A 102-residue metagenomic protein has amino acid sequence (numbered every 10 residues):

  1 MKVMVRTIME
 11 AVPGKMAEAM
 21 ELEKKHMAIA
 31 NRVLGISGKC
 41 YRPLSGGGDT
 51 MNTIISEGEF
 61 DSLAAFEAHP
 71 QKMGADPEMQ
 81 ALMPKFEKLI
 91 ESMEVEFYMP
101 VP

Functional and structural regions predicted by a protein language model:
M1-K2, P102: Absolute protein N-terminus
M4-E10, I55: Active-site-flanking beta-strand signature of metal-NTP-handling nucleotidyl enzymes and homologous cyclase-like
P13-K15, E59-A64: Helix N-cap motif at beta-to-alpha junctions
K15-C40, G74, E78, L82: Short amphipathic alpha-helical segments
E18-L22, M51, A68: Generic recognition of short, well-ordered alpha-helical segments
K24-I55, L89-E91, Y98: Short, glycine- and small/hydrophobic-rich beta-strand elements in well-ordered beta-sheets
A28, E67-A68, M73, K88-E94 (+1 more regions): A beta-strand edge to alpha-helix "cap/lid" segment located at domain peripheries
